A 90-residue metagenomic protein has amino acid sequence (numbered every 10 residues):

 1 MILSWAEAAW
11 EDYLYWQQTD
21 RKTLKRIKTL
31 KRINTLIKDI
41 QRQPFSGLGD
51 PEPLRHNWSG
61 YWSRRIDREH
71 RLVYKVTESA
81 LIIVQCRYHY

Functional and structural regions predicted by a protein language model:
M1-E69, V76-Y90: Basic, Lys/Arg-enriched alpha-helical interface segments
